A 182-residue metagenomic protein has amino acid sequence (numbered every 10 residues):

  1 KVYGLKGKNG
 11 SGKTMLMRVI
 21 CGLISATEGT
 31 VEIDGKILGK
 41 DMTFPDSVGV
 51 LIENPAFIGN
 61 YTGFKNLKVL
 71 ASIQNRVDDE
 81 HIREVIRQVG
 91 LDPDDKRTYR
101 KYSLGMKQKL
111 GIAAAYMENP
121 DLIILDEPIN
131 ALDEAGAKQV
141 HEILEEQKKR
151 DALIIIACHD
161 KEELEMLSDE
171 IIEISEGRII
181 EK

Functional and structural regions predicted by a protein language model:
K6-K8: The feature captures the beta-strand-to-loop junction immediately N-terminal to the Walker
C21: Helix-to-loop junction immediately C-terminal to a conserved catalytic motif
G29-F44: Conserved ABC transporter NBD signature motif
K68, D79-D95: Conserved ABC ATPase "signature" region
I123-E127: Catalytic Walker B motif of ABC-type/P-loop ATPase nucleotide-binding domains
E134-A135: Helix N-cap at the start of a conserved alpha-helix in ABC-type nucleotide-binding domains
C158-H159: H-loop/switch region of ABC-family ATPase nucleotide-binding domains
